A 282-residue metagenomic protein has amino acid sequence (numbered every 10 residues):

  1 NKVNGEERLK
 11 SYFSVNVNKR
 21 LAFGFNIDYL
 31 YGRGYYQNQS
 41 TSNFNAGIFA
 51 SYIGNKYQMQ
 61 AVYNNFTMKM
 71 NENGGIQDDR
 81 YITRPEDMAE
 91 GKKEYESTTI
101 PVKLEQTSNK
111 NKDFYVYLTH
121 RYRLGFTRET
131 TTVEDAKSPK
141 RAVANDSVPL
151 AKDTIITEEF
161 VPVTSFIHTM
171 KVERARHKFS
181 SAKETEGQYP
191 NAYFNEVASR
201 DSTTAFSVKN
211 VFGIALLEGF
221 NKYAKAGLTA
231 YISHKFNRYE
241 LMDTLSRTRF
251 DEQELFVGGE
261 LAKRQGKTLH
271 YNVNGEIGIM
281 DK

Functional and structural regions predicted by a protein language model:
N1, F23-Y35, M242-D243, T268-D281: Transmembrane beta-strand segments that form the barrel wall of outer-membrane beta-barrel proteins
N1-Q37, T41-F44: Outer-membrane beta-barrel translocator/receptor signature
G5-L9, S42-F44, K110-V116, P162 (+2 more regions): Residues that define the transmembrane beta-barrel architecture of outer-membrane proteins
S11-V15, F25, I48-Y52, L118-Y122 (+2 more regions): Residues on the lipid-exposed face of transmembrane beta-strands in outer-membrane beta-barrel proteins
R20-F23, K56-A61, F126-T130, R176-H177 (+2 more regions): Repeated loop/turn-to-beta-strand initiation elements of outer-membrane beta-barrel proteins
F25, A50, M59-A61, F166-M170 (+2 more regions): Membrane-embedded beta-strand positions of outer-membrane beta-barrel proteins
G34-N45, F49-K112, K282: Outer-membrane beta-barrel translocator/channel fold
Y36-S42, E72-D78, T132-D135, F179-T185 (+2 more regions): Outer-membrane beta-barrel translocator domains and adjoining extracellular loop/strand segments of Gram-negative
